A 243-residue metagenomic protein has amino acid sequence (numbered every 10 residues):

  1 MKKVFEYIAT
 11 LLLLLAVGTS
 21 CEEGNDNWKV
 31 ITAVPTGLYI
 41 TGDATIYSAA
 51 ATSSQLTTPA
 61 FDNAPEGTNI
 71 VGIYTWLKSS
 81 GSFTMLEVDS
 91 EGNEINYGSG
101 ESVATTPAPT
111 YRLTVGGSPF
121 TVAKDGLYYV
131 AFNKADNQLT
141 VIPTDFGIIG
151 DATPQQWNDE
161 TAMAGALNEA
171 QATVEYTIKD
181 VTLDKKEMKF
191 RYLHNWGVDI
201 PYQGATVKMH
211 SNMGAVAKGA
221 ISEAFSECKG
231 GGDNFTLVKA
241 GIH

Functional and structural regions predicted by a protein language model:
K2-T10, G18-H243: Insoluble glucan recognition modules
